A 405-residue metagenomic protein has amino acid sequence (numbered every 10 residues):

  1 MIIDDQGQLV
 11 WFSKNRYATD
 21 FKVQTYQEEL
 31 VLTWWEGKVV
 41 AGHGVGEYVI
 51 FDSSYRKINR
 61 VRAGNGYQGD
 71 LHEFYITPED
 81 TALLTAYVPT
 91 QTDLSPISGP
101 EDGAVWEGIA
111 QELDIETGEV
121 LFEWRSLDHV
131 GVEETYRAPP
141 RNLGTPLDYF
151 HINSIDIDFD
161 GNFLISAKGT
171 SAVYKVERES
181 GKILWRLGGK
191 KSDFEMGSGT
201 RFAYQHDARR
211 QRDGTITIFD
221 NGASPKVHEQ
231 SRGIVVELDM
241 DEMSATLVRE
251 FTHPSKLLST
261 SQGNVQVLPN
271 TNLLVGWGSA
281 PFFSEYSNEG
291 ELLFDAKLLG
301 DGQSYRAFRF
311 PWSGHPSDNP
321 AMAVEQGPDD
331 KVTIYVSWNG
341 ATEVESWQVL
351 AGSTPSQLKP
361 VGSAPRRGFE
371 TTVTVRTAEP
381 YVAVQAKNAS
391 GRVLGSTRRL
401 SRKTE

Functional and structural regions predicted by a protein language model:
M1-E405: Histidine-/acidic-rich catalytic cores in large beta-rich domains
